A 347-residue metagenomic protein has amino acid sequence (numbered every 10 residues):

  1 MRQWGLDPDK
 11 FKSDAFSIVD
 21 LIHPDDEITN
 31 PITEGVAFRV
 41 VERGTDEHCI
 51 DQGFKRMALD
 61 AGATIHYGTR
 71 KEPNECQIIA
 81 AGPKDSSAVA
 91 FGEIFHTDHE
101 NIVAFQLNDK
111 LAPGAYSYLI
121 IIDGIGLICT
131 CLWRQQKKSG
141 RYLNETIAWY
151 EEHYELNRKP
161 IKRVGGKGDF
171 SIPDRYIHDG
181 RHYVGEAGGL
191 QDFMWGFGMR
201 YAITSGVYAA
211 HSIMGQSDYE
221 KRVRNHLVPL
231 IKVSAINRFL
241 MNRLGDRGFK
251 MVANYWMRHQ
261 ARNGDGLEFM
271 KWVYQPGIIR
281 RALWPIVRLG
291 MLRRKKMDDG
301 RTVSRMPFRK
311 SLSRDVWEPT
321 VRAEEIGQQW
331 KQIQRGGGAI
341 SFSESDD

Functional and structural regions predicted by a protein language model:
M1-D25, F91-E93: N-terminal FAD cofactor-binding segment of flavoenzymes
E27-A37, Q106: Short amphipathic beta-strand/extended segments with alternating polar/hydrophobic composition
G35-F38, G126, G188-Q191: A short, flexible beta-alpha/helix-coil linker loop
H48-G180, G189: Predominantly flavin-linked oxidoreductase catalytic cores and closely associated redox partners
P173-I177, W195, H211-H259: Active-site-proximal substrate-binding core of FAD-dependent oxidoreductases
G185: Active-site flanking residues adjacent to catalytic metal/cofactor-binding acidic residues
Q191-I213: A conserved FAD-binding loop/helix module that cradles the flavin
R247-D347: C-terminal auxiliary extensions adjacent to catalytic cores
